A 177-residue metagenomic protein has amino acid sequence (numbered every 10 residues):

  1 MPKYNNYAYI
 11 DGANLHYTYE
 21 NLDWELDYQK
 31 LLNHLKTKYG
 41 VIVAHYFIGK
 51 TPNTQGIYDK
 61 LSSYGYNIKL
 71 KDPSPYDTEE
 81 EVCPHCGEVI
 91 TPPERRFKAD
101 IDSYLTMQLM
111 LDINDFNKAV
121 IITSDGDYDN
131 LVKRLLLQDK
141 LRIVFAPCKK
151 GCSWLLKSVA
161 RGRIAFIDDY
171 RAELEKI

Functional and structural regions predicted by a protein language model:
M1-A99, R134-L137, L141, F145-K150: Domain-level signal for Mg2+-assisted phosphodiester chemistry and nucleotide/NA-binding surfaces in nucleic-acid
D11, D102, D125-D127: Acidic active-site catalytic centers that drive phospho-/nucleotidyl reactions and related ester hydrolyses
K30-L31, Y104-Q108, D127: Well-ordered alpha-helical segments embedded in enzymatic catalytic cores
Y39, N114, V159: Structured loop/turn residues at beta-strand edges in well-structured enzyme cores
G87-I122: Internal catalytic-core helix/loop-beta-alpha segment that presents or stabilizes conserved functional determinants
K118-L135: Active-site beta-strand/loop microenvironment that shapes enzyme catalytic pockets
L131-I177: Acidic, PIN/NYN-like endoribonuclease modules and their adjacent C-terminal/linker elements
